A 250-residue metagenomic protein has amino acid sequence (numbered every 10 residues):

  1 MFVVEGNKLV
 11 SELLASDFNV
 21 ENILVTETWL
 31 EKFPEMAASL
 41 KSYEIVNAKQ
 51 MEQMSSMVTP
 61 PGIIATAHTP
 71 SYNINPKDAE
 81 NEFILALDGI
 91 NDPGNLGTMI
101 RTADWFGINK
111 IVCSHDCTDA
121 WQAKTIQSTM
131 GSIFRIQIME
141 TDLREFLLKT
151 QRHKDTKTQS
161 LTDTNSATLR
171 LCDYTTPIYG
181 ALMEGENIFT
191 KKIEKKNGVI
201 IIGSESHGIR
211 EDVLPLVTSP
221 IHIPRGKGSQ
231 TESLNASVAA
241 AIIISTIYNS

Functional and structural regions predicted by a protein language model:
M1-V58, L148-K149: N-terminal positively charged helical leader segments and presequences
A15, S71-T150, T158-T168, D173-E184: RNA substrate-binding interface of SAM-dependent RNA methyltransferases
T28-L30, A48-M51, D116-T118, L143 (+2 more regions): Short, acidic/turn-prone active-site loops that include or flank metal/cofactor- and phosphate-binding residues
A37-V46, E82, K196-V199, T218-I221: Active-site regions of enzymes building and remodeling cell-envelope glycoconjugates
V46-A48, D88, S114-H115, Q137 (+1 more regions): Short beta->alpha connector loops at strand-helix junctions that form conserved, small/polar/Pro-enriched
G62-A65, D104-F106, A120-Q122, Q127-F134 (+1 more regions): Structured adenosyl-cofactor binding patch, chiefly the S-adenosyl-L-methionine
Y179-Q230: Active-site/ligand-binding-proximal alpha/beta "capping" segment
